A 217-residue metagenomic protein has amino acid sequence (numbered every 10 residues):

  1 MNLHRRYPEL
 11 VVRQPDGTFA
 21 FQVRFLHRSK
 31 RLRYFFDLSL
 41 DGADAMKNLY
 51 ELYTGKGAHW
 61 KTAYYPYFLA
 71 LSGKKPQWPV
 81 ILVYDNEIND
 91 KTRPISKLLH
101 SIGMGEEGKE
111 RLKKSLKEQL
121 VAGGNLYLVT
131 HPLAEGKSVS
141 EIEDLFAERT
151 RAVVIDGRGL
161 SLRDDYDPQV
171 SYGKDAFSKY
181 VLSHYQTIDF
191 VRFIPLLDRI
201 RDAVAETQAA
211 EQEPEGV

Functional and structural regions predicted by a protein language model:
M1-V217: Acidic, divalent-metal-binding catalytic cores of TOPRIM and closely related two-metal-ion phosphodiester/pyrophosphate
